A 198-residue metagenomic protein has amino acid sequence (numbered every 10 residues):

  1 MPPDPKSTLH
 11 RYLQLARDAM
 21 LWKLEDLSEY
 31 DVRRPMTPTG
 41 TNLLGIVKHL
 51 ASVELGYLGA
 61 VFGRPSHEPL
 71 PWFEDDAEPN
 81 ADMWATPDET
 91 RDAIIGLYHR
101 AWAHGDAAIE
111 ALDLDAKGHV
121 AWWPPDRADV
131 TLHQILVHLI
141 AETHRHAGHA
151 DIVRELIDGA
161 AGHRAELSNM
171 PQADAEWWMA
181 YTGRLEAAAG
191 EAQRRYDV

Functional and structural regions predicted by a protein language model:
M1-S7, V53-H104, D115-H119, L156-V198: Short, helix-capping/interhelical loops that line the mouth of catalytic, cofactor-, or ligand-binding pockets
P3, R11, E25-D26, F73 (+4 more regions): Generic signal for short, ordered secondary-structure residues within or immediately flanking folded domains
D4-S7, R11, T37, T41 (+2 more regions): Short, solvent-exposed segments of well-ordered alpha helices
K6, Y12-L27: N-terminal leader/capping segments at the start of a protein or of a new domain
L13-M20, L43-L58, W84-R91, I95-G105 (+1 more regions): Alpha-helical transition-metal enzyme core signature, strongest for iron centers
K23-D26, Y30, G56, V61 (+3 more regions): Amphipathic, soluble alpha-helical interaction motifs
S28-T37, W102-V137, I157-N169: Acidic interhelical loop/turn segments
T39, F62, H146-A147, D158: Short glycine-rich loop/turn motifs that provide flexible caps or phosphate-binding loops at active sites
